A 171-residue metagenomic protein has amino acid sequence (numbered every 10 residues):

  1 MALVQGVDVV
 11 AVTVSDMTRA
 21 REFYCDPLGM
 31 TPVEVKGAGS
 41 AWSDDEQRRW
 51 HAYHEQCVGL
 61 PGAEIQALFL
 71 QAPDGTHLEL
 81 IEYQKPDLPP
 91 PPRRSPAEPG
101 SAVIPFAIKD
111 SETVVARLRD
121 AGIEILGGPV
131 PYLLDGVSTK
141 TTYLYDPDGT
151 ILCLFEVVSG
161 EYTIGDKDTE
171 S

Functional and structural regions predicted by a protein language model:
M1-L3, I164-S171: Basic/polar N-terminal segments that are highly enriched at the extreme N-terminus, encompassing both cleavable
Q5, V14-T18, G39, A72-I151: Vicinal oxygen chelate
V9, L28, V103, C153: Short catalytic micro-motifs in class I SAM-dependent methyltransferases
V10-T13, Y143, L154-E161: Short beta->alpha transition motifs characteristic of CBS
T13-G75, D120, D135, Y143 (+1 more regions): Core segments of cupin and vicinal oxygen chelate
V33-V35, G128, L154: Residue-level detector of high-confidence beta-strand sites
E55, D87-P92, Y162-T163: A short, acidic/glycine-rich surface segment
G59-A67, L152-E161: Short, basic, helix/turn surface patches
